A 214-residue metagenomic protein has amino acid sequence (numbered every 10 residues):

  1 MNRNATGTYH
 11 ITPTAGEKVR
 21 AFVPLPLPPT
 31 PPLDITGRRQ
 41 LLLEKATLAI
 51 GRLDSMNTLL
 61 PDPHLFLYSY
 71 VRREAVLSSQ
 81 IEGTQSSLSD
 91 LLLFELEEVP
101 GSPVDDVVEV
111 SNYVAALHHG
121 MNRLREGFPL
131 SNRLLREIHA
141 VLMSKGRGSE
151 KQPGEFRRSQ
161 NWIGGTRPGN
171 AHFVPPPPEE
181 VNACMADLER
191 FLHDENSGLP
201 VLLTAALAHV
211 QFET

Functional and structural regions predicted by a protein language model:
M1-T214: FIC/Doc superfamily catalytic core
